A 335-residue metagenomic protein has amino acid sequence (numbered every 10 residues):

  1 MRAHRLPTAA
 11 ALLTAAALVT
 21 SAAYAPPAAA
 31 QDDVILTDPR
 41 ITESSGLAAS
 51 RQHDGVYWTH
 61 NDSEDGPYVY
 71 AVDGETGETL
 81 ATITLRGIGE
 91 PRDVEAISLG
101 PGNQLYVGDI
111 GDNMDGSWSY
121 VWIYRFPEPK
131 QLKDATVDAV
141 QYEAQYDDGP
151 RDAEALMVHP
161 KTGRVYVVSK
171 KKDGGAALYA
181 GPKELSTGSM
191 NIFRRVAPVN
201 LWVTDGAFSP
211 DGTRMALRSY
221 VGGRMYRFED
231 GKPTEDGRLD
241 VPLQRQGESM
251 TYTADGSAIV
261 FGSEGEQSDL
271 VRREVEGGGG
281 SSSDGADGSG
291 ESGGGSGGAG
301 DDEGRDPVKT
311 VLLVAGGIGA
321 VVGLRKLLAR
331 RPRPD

Functional and structural regions predicted by a protein language model:
R2-A9, T14, T20, Y24-D335: Sequence/structural signature of beta-propeller domains
